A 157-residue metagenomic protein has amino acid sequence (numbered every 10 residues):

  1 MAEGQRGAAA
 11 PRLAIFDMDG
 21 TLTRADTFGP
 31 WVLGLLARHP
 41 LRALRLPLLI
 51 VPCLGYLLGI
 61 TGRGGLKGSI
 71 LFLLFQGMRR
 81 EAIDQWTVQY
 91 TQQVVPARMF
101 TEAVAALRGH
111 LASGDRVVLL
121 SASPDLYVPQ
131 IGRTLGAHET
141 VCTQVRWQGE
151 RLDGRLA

Functional and structural regions predicted by a protein language model:
M1-P11, Q85, Q92-A157: C-terminal cap/substrate-recognition subdomain and adjoining C-terminal extension of metal-dependent phosphatase-like
A2-G62: Active-site neighborhood of HAD-like aspartate-dependent phosphohydrolases
F16-D19, L71, T91, A157: Conserved short-loop catalytic and cofactor-binding motifs
D26, G65-L66, Q85, L126: A generic alpha-helix surface/boundary motif
F28, L66-G68, E150-R155: Acidic/polar active-site rim loop that often engages polyanionic ligands
L33-A43, L57-S69, R98-G109, H138: Short, charge-rich amphipathic segments
C53-L54, L58, G64-R80, L135-R146: Short, compositionally biased "basic patch" segments
L66-E102: Metal-dependent phosphoesterase signature
